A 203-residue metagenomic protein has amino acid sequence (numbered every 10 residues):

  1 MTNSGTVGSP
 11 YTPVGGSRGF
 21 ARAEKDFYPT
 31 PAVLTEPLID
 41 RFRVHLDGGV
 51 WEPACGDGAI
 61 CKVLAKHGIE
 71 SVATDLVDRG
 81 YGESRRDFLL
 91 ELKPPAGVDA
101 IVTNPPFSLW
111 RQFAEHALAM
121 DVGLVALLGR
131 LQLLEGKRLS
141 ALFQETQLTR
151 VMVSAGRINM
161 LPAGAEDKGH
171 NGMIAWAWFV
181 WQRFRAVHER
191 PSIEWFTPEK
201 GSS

Functional and structural regions predicted by a protein language model:
M1-S203: Class I S-adenosyl-L-methionine-dependent methyltransferase catalytic core
